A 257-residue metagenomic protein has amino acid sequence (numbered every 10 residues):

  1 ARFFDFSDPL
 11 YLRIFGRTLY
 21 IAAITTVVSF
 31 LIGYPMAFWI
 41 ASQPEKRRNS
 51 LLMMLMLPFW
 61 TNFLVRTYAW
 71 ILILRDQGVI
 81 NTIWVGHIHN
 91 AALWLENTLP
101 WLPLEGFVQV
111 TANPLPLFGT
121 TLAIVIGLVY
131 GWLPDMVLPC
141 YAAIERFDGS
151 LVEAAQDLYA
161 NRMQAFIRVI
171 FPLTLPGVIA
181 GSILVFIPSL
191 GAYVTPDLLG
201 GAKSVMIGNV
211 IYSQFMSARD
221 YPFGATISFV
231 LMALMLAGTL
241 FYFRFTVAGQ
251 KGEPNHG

Functional and structural regions predicted by a protein language model:
A1, L12, T67-V129, M163 (+1 more regions): Membrane-interfacial helix termini and adjacent extracytoplasmic/periplasmic loops of multi-pass transporters
F3-F6, L10, P196-R244: Interhelical loop and adjacent transmembrane-helix boundary motif in polytopic membrane transport permeases
P9-W39, M53-M54: Transmembrane alpha-helix signature in integral membrane proteins
I21-T26, A37, L55, G127 (+5 more regions): Alpha-helical transmembrane segments of multi-pass integral membrane proteins
M36-I73, V152-E153, F166-I167, L175-P176 (+1 more regions): Cytoplasmic-entry segments and transmembrane alpha-helices of multi-pass inner-membrane transporters
Q43-L51, V79-I80, T120, S150 (+3 more regions): Membrane-helix interface segments
L57, Y130, M136-S150, A160-G191: Transmembrane alpha-helices
Y141-V152, Q156, F223-G257: C-terminal transmembrane helix and the adjacent membrane-cytosol boundary/short C-terminal tail of inner/organellar
